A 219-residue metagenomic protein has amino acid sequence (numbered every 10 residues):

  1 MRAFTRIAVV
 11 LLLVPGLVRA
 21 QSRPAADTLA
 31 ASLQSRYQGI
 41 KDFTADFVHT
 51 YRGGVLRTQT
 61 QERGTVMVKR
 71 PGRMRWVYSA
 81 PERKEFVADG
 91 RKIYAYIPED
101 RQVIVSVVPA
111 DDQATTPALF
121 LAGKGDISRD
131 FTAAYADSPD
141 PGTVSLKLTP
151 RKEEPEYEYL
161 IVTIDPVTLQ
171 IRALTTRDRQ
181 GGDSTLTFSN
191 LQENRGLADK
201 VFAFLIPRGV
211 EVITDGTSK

Functional and structural regions predicted by a protein language model:
M1-A8: Bacterial N-terminal signal peptides that target proteins for export
V10-A20: Hydrophobic h-region of N-terminal signal peptides that target proteins for export in Gram-negative bacteria
R19-Q59, I206-K219: N-terminal leader/targeting segments and the immediate start of mature chains
A20, I104, D126-G216: Gly/Pro-enriched, hydrophobic low-complexity segments that function as extracytoplasmic propeptides/linkers
Y37, A114-S128: Short, solvent-exposed helix-to-loop capping segments enriched in aromatics
T58-G64, G182: Amphipathic hydrophobic-ligand
T65-T115, S184-T185: An acidic-aromatic
